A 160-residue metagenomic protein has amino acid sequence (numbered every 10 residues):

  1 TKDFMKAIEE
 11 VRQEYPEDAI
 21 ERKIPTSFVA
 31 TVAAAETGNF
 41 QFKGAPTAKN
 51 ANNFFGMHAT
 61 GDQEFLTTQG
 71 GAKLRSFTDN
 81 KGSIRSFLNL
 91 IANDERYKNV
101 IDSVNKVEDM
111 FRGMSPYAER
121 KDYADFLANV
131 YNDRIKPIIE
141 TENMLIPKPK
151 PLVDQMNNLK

Functional and structural regions predicted by a protein language model:
T1-K160: Catalytic cores of secreted/periplasmic lytic hydrolases that degrade extracellular macromolecules
